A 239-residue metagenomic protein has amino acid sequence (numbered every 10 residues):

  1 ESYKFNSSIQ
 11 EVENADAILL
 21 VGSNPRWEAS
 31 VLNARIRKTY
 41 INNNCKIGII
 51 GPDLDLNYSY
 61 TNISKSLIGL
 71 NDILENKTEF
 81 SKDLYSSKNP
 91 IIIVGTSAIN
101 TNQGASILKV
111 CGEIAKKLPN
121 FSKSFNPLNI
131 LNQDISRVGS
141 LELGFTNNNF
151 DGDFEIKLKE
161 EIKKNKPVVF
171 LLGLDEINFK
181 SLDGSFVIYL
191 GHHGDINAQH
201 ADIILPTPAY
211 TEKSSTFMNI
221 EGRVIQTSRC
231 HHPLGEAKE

Functional and structural regions predicted by a protein language model:
E1-E239: Non-catalytic alpha/beta scaffold blocks inside enzyme catalytic domains
